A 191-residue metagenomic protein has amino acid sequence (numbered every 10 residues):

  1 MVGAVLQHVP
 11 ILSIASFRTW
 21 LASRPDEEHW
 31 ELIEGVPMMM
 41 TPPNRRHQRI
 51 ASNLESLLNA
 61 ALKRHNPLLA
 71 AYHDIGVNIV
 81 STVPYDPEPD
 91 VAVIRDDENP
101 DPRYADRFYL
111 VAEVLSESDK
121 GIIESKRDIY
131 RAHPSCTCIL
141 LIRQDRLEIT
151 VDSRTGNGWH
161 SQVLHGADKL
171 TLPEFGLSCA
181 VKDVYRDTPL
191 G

Functional and structural regions predicted by a protein language model:
M1-G191: Gly/Pro/Ser/Thr-rich low-complexity, intrinsically disordered segments predominantly at protein N-termini
